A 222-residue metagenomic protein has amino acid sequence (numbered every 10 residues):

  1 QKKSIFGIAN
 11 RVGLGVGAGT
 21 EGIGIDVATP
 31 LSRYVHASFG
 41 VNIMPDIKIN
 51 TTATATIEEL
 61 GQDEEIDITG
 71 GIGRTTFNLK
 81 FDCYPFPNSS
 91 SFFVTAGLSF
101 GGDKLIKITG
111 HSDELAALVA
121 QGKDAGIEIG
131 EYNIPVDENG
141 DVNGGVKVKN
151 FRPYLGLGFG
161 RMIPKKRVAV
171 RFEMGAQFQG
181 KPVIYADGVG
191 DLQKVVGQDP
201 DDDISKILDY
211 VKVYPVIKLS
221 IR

Functional and structural regions predicted by a protein language model:
K2-I5, R11-G15, D46-F77, D103-N150 (+1 more regions): Extracellular/periplasm-exposed beta-strand and loop segments of Gram-negative cell-envelope proteins, dominated by
I8-I25, F39: Transmembrane beta-strand segments that form the barrel wall of outer-membrane beta-barrel proteins
V16, I25-T29, L79-C83, A96-L98 (+3 more regions): Residues on the lipid-exposed face of transmembrane beta-strands in outer-membrane beta-barrel proteins
A18-G22, V41-I47, L98-K104, R161 (+1 more regions): Transmembrane beta-strands of outer-membrane beta-barrel pores
A18-T20, P85-S89, R161-K165: A generic beta-sheet turn/junction motif
I25-N42: Feature captures outer-membrane beta-barrel proteins of Gram-negative bacteria and organelles
V35-A37, S89-F92, K165-V168: Repeated loop/turn-to-beta-strand initiation elements of outer-membrane beta-barrel proteins
G73-I106: Ordered, amphipathic secondary-structure segments that act as subunit-interaction surfaces in large macromolecular
